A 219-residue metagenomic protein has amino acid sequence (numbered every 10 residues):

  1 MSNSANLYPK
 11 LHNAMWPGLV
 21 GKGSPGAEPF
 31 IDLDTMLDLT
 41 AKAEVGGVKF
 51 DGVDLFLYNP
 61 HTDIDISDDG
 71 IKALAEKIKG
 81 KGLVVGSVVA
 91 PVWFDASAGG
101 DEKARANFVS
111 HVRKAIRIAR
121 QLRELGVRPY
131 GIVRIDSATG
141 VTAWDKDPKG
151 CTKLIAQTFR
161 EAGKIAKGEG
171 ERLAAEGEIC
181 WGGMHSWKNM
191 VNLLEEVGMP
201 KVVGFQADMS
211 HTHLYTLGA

Functional and structural regions predicted by a protein language model:
M1-P129, K149-G150, Q157-K167, M199 (+1 more regions): N-terminal pre-domain/capping segments
M15-P17, L57-N59, P91-F94, S137-V141 (+2 more regions): Active-site-proximal loop/turn and secondary-structure-junction residues that shape catalytic pockets, frequently
K22-S24, D147, W187, L217-G218: Short aromatic-enriched loop/helix-cap "lid" or pocket-rim segments at secondary-structure transitions that line
I64-D68, T152-K153, W181-K201, Y215-A219: Distinct, well-ordered alpha-helical segments
I118-P148, E169-C180: Active-site groove signature of glycoside hydrolases
R160, K188-E195, A207-S210: Internal, well-ordered alpha-helical scaffold/interface segments that support domain packing or protein-protein contacts
L173, F205-Q206: Residue-level marker for buried hydrophobic side chains located in beta-strands that build the well-ordered beta-sheet
